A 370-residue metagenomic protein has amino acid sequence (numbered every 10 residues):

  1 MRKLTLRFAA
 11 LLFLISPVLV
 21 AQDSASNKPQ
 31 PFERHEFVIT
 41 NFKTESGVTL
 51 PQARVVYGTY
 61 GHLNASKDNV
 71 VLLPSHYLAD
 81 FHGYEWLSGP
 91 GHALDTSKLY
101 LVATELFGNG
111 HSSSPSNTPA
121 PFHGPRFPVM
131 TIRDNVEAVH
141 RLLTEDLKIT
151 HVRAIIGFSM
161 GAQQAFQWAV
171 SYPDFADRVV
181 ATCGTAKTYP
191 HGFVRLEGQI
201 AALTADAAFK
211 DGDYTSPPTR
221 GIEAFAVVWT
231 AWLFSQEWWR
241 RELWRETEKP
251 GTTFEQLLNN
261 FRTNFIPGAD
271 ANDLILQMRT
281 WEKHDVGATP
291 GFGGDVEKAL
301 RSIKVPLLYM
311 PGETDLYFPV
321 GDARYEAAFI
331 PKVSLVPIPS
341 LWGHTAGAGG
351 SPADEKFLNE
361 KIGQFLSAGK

Functional and structural regions predicted by a protein language model:
Q22-L73, F81: Catalytic-loop region of hydrolases
G58-P121: N-terminal cap/lid subdomain of alpha/beta-hydrolase-fold enzymes
F122-R126, R133-A154, P173: Conserved acidic catalytic loop of the alpha/beta-hydrolase fold
A162-P173: Short glycine-enriched nucleophile-adjacent loop and the immediately C-terminal alpha-helix near the catalytic center
F175-A176, A181-N264: Alpha/beta-hydrolase-fold enzymes
F292, L316-D322: Conserved alpha/beta-hydrolase "acid-adjacent" motif
I303, Y309-P311: Short beta-strand/loop motif that positions the catalytic acidic residue of the alpha/beta-hydrolase fold
R324-A328, K332-K370: Catalytic active-site module of serine/aspartate enzymes centered on a nucleophile-bearing elbow/loop
